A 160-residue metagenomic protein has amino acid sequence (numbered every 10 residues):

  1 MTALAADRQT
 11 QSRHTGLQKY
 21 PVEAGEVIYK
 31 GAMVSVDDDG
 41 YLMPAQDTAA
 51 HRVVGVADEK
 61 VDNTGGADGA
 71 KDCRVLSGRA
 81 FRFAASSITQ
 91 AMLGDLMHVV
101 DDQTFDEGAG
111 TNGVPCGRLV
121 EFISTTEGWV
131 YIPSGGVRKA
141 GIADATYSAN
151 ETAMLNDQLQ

Functional and structural regions predicted by a protein language model:
M1-Q160: Surface-exposed, low-hydrophobicity beta-strand/loop segments enriched in small/polar/acidic residues
